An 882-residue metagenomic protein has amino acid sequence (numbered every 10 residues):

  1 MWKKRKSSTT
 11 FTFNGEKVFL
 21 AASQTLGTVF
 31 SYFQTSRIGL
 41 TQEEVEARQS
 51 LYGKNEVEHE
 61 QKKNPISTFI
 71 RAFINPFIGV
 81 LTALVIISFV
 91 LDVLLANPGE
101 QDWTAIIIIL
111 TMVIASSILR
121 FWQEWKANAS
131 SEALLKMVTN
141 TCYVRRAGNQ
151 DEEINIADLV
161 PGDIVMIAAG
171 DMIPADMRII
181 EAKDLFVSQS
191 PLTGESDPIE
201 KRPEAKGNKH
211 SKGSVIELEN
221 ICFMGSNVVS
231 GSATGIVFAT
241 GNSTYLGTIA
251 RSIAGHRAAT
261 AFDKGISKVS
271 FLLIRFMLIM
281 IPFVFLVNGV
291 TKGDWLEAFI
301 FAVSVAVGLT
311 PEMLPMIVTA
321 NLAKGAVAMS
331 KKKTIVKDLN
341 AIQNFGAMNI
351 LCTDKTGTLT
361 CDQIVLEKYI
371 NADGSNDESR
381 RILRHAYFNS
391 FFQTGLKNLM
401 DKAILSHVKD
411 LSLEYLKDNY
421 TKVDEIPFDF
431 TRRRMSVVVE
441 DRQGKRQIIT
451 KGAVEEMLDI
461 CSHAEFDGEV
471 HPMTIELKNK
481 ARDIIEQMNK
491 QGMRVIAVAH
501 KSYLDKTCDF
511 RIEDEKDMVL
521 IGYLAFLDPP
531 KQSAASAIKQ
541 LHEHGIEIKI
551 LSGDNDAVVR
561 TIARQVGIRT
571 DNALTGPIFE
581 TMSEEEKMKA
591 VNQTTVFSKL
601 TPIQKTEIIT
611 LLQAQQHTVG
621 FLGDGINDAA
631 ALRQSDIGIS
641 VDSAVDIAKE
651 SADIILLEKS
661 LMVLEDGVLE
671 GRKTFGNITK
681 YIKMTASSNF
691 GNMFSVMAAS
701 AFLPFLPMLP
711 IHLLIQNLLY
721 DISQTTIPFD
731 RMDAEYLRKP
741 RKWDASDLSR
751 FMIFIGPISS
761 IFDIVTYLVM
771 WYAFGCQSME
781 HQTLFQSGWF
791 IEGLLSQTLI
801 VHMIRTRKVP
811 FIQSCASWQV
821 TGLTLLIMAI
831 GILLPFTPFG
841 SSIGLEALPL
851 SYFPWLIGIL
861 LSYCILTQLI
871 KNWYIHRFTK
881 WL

Functional and structural regions predicted by a protein language model:
M1-D151, A157-V160, V165-I173, R178-F271 (+2 more regions): Non-lumenal N-terminal regulatory segments of integral membrane proteins
K54-I86, N128, K212-I221, S252-I279 (+6 more regions): Soluble-to-membrane junctions at the N-terminal ends of transmembrane alpha-helices in multi-pass ion-transporting
I74-L94, L110-S117, T139-N140, F271-G289 (+8 more regions): Alpha-helical transmembrane segments of multi-pass membrane proteins, especially the membrane-embedded transport
A83-I108, L272-T310, A323-K333, C508 (+4 more regions): Helix-interface capping motifs at the ends of transmembrane segments in multi-pass membrane proteins
I108-T139, R146, R257-T353, L524 (+4 more regions): Hydrophobic alpha-helical transmembrane segments
F186, L192-T193, E204-A205, C361-H385 (+4 more regions): Basic, amphipathic juxtamembrane/active-site segments that coordinate anionic phosphate or diphosphate groups
I221-V229, N344-V519, F526, K539-Q540 (+6 more regions): Cytosolic catalytic regions of ATP/NTP-dependent phosphoryl-transfer enzymes
V284, N288, P315, K324 (+5 more regions): Membrane-embedded transport module
